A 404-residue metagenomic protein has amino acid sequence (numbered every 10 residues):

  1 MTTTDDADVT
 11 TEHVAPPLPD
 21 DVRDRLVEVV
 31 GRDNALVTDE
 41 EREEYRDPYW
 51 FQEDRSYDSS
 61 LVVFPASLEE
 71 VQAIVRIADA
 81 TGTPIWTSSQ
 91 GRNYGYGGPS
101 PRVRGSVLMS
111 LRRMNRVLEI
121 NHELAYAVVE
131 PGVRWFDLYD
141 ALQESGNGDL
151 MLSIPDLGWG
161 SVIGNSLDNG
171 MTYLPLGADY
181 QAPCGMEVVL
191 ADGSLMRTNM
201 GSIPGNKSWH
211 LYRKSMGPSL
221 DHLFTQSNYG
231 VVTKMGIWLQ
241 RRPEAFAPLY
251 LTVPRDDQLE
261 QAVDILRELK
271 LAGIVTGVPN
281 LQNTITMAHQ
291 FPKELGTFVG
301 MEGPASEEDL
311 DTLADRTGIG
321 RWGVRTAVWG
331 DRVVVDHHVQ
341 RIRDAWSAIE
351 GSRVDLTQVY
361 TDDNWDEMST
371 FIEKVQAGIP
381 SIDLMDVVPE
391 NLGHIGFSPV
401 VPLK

Functional and structural regions predicted by a protein language model:
M1-R76, R92-A125, V162-D168, I382-H394: N-terminal flexible segment immediately upstream of the FAD-binding catalytic core in FAD-dependent oxidoreductases
T11-P16, L61-F64, V128, N206-H210 (+4 more regions): Hydrophobic alpha-helical scaffolding
T38, W86-S88, S110-R112, V189-A191 (+5 more regions): Generic beta-strand/beta-sheet core signal
R42-R46, L251-R255, E260, L266-K404: C-terminal substrate-recognition/cap domain of FAD-linked oxidoreductases
E53-S56, I120, R241-E244, R316-G320: Short, flexible turn/loop "capping" segments at secondary-structure junctions
Y96, L157-D168, T284-A288, W365-E367: Beta-rich nucleic-acid/ligand-interaction surfaces
V117-I120, V129-A272: FAD-binding subdomain of flavoenzyme oxidoreductases
